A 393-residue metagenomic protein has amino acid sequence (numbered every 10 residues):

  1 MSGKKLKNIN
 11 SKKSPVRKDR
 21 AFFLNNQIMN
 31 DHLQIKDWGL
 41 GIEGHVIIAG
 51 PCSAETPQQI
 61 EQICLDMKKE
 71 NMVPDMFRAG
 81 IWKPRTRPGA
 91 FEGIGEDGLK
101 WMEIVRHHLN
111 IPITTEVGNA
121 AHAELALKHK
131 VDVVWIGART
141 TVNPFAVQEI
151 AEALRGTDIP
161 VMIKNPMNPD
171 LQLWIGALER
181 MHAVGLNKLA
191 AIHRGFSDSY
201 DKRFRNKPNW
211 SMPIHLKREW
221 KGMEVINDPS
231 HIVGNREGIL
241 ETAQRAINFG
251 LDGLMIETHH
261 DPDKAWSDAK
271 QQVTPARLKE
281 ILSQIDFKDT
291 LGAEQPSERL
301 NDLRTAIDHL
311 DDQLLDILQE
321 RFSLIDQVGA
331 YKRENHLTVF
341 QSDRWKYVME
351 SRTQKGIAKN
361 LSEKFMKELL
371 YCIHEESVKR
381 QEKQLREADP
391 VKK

Functional and structural regions predicted by a protein language model:
N10-F22: Positively charged N-terminal leader segments that act as targeting/secretion signals
F23-I48: N-terminal amphipathic alpha-helix/helix-capping segment at the start of soluble metabolic enzymes
V46-P51, D75-A79, I113-T115, V134-I136 (+4 more regions): Hydrophobic faces of well-ordered beta-strands that scaffold small-molecule active sites in alpha/beta enzyme cores
R78-E96, H260-A269, V328-L337: Glycine-rich, proline-tolerant flexible connector loops at the mouths of alpha/beta enzymes
E92-I94, I111-N119, D132-A146, I159-D170 (+1 more regions): Catalytic beta/alpha-barrel core
E92-T114, A153-P160, M212-G222, Q271-D289 (+1 more regions): Alpha-helix-loop-beta-strand connector modules within alpha/beta enzyme cores
A146-R277, Q295: Catalytic alpha/beta core domains of metabolic enzymes, predominantly
T290-K393: Domain-level signature for soluble enzymes in the chorismate/prephenate branch of the shikimate pathway
